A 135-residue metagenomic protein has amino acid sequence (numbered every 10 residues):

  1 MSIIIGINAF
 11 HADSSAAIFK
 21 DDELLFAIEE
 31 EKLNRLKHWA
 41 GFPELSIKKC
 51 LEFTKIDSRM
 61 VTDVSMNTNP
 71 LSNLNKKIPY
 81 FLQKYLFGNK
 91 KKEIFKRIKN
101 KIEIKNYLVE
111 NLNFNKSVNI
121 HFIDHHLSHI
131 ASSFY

Functional and structural regions predicted by a protein language model:
M1-Y135: Short acidic/glycine-rich loops and adjacent helix/strand connectors that line catalytic pockets where negatively
